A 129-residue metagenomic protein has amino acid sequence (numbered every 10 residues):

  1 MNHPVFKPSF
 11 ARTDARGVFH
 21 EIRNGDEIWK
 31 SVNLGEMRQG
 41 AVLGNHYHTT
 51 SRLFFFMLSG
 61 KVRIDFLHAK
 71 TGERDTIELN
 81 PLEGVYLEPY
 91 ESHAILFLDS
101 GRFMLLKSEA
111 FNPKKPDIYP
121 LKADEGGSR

Functional and structural regions predicted by a protein language model:
M1-K30, G44: A short, N-terminal "cap"/entry segment at the start of jelly-roll beta-barrel domains of the cupin/DSBH fold
N2-P4, S9-R12, A94, L98-R129: Double-stranded beta-helix
F19, N45, I64-D65, L87 (+2 more regions): Short beta-strand His + acidic residue motifs that chelate non-heme Fe in jelly-roll/DSBH and cupin folds
N33-T50: Conserved short histidine dyad/triad with adjacent acidic residue
M37-G40, L82, E88-Y90, S100: Tight coil/turn sites that cap or link beta-strands
T50, E83, E91, D99 (+1 more regions): A generic "binding-loop/recognition-motif" signal
T50-R63: Glycine- and acidic-residue-biased ligand/ion/polar-headgroup-sensing regions
A69-P89: Short acidic-glycine-tyrosine-enriched beta hairpin
